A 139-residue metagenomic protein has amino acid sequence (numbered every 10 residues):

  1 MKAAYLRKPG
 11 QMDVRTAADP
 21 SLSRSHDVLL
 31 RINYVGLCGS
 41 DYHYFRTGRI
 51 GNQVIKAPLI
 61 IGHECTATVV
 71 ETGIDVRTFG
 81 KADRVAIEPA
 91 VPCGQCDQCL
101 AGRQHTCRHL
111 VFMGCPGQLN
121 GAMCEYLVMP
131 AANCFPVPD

Functional and structural regions predicted by a protein language model:
M1-A4: Short structural boundary motif marking the start of a folded domain
K8-G10, R24: Residue-level recognition of beta-strand termini and adjacent short loop/turns
G10-R15, G39-S40: Short N-terminal binding/cap micro-motifs at the start of the first secondary-structure element
A18-V35, R49-L100, N133, P138: Glycine-rich beta-strand-centered segment in the early N-terminal region that forms part of a ligand/cofactor-binding
S40-R46: Cytochrome P450 core scaffold surrounding the K-helix E-X-X-R motif and the conserved "meander" helix-loop region
C93-D139: NAD(P)H dinucleotide-binding glycine-rich loop of Rossmann-like/cofactor-binding domains, especially the beta1-alpha1
